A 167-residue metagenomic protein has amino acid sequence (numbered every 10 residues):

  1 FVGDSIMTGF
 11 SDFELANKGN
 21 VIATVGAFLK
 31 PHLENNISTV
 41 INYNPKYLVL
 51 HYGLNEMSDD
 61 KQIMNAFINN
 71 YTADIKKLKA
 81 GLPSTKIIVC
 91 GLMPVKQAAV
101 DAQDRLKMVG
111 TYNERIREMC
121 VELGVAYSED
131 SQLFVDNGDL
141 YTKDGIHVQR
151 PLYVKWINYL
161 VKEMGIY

Functional and structural regions predicted by a protein language model:
F1-N70: Conserved SGNH/GDSL esterase-like catalytic core that processes O-acyl groups on lipids and polysaccharides
G9, Y43, N55-E56, G81 (+4 more regions): Extracellular glycan-modifying ectodomains
I22-T24, C90, S128-S131: Conserved beta-strand termini and adjacent loop/short-helix elements that scaffold enzyme active sites in alpha/beta
A23-A27, E56-N65, I75-L78, D101-L106 (+1 more regions): Second-shell loop/turn segments in exported
H51, C90-G91: Alpha/beta-hydrolase-fold catalytic nucleophile elbow
Y71-I75, N113: Generic structural signal for well-ordered alpha-helices, preferentially at hydrophobic/aromatic core positions
L82-K86: A short helix->loop->beta-strand "cap" motif at the edges of active sites that frequently abuts
V95-Y167: Catalytic His-Asp segment of secreted/periplasmic serine-dependent ester chemistry enzymes
